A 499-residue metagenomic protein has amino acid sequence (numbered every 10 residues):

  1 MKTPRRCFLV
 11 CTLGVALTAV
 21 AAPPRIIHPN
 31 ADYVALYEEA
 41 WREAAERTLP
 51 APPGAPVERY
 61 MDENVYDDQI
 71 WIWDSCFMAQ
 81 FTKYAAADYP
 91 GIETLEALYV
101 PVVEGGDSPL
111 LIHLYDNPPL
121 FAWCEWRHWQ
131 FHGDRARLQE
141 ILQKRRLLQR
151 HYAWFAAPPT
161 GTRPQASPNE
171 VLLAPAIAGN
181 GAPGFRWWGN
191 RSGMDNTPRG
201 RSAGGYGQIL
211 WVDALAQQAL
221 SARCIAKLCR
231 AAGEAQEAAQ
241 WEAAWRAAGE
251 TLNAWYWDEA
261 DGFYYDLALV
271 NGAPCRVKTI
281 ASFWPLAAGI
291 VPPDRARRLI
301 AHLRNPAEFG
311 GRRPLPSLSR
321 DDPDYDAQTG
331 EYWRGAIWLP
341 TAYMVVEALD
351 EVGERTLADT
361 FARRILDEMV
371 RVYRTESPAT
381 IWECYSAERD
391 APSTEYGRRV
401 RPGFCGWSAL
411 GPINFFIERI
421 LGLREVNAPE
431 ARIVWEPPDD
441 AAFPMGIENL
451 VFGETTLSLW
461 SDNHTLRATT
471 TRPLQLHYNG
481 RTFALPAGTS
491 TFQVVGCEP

Functional and structural regions predicted by a protein language model:
R5-L9: N-terminal export leaders
T12-A21: Hydrophobic h-region of N-terminal signal peptides that target proteins for export in Gram-negative bacteria
V20-D68, R135-A156, K227-Q240, G249 (+4 more regions): Acidic/polar, glycine-enriched structural segments that form the non-catalytic walls/loops of the carbohydrate-binding
P24-Q69, P90-L111, G161-L210, E250-I337 (+3 more regions): Extended glycan-interaction surfaces of carbohydrate-active proteins
D68-S75, A79-S192, V212-L215, A219 (+3 more regions): Aromatic-rich carbohydrate-recognition surfaces in CAZymes
I209-E242: Aromatic- and glycine-enriched pocket-lining scaffold segments that form the walls of small-molecule binding clefts
H302-F309, E331, E347-P499: Non-catalytic C-terminal accessory modules of carbohydrate-active enzymes
